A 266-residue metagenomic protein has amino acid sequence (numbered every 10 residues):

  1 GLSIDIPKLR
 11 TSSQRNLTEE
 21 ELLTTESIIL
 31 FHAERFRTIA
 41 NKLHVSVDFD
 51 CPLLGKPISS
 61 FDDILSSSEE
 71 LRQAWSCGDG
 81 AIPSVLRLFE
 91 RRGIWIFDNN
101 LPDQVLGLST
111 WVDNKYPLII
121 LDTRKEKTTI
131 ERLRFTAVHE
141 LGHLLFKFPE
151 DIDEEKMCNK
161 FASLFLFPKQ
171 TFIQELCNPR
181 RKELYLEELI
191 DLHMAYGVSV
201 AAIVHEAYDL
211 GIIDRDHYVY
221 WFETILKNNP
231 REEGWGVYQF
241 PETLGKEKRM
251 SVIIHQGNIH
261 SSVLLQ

Functional and structural regions predicted by a protein language model:
G1-Q266: Active-site hotspot residues in diverse enzymes, especially metal/ion-binding acidic/histidine motifs
